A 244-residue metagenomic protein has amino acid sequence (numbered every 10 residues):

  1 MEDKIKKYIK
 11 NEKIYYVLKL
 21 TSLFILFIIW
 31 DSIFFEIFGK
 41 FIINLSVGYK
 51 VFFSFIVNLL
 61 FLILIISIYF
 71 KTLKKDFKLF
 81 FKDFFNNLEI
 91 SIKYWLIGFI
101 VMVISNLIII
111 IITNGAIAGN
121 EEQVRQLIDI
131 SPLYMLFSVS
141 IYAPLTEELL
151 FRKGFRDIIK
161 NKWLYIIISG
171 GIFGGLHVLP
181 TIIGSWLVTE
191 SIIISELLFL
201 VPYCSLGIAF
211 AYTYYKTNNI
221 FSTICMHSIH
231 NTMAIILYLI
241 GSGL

Functional and structural regions predicted by a protein language model:
M1-N11: Short, Lys/Arg-rich, polar N-terminal cytosolic tail immediately upstream of the first transmembrane signal-anchor
E12-D31, Y94-M102, I168-I172: Alpha-helical transmembrane segments
V17-T72, G119-Q126, Y134: Alpha-helical transmembrane segments in multi-pass membrane proteins
I42-K50, L73-A143, V188-I194, L198-F199 (+1 more regions): Juxtamembrane helix-loop-helix connectors linking adjacent transmembrane helices in multi-pass membrane enzymes
S67-D76, T213-T217: Structural signal for the C-terminal ends of transmembrane alpha-helices and the immediately following loop
L107-I111, D129-L244: Transmembrane helix-loop-helix hairpins at the membrane interface of multi-pass integral membrane proteins
